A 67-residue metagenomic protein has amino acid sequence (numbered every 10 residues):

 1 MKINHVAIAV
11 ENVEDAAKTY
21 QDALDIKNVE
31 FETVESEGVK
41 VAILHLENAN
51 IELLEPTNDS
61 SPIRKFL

Functional and structural regions predicted by a protein language model:
M1-N4, I8-N28, H45-L67: Glyoxalase I/VOC metalloenzyme domain signal
K27-E35: Conserved catalytic-core motifs of GNAT/GCN5-like acyltransferases
T33, I43-H45: Short secondary-structure boundary/capping segments within folded domains
S36-K40: Short acidic/glycine-enriched loop/turn segments that link adjacent beta-strands
